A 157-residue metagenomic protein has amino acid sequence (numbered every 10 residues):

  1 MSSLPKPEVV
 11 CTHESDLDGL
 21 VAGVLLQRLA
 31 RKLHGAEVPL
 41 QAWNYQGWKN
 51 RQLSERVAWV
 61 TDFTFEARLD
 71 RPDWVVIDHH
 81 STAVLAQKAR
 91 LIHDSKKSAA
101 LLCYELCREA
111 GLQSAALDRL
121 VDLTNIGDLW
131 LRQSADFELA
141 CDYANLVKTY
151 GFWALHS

Functional and structural regions predicted by a protein language model:
M1-A154: Replace "Mg2+/Mn2+-dependent" with "divalent metal-dependent
S157: Short, conserved aromatic-histidine micro-motifs
